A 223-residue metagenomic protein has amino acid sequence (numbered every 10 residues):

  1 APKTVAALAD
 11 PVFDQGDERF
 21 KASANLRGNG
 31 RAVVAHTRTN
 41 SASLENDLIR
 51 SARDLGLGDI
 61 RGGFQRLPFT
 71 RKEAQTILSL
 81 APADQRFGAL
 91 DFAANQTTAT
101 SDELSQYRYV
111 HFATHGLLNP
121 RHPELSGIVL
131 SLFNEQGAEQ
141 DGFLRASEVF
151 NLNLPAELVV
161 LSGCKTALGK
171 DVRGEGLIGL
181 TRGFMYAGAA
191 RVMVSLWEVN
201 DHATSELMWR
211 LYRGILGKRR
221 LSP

Functional and structural regions predicted by a protein language model:
A1-P223: Catalytic cores of enzymes
